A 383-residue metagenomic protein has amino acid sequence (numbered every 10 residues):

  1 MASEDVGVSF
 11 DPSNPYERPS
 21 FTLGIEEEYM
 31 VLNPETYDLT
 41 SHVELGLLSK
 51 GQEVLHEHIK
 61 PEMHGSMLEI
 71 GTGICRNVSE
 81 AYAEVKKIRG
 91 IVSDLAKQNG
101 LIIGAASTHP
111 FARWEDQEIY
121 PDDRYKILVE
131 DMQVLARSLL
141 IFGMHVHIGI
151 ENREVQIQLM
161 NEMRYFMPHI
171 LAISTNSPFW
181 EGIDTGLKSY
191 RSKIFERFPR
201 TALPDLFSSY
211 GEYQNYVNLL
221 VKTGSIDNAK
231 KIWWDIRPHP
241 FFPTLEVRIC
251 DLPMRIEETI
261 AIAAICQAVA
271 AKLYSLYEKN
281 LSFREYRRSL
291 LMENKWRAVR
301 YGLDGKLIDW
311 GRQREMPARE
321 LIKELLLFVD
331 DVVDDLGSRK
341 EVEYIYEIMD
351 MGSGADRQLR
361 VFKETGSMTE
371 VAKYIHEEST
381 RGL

Functional and structural regions predicted by a protein language model:
A2-N99, L128, F195-L383: C-terminal accessory/tail domains of diverse enzymes
P34, L101, A106-F111, M144 (+3 more regions): An acidic- and aromatic-residue-enriched active-site/binding cleft used to recognize and process polar
H58-M63, A96-H109, V134-I141: Short, flexible active-site-proximal loops enriched in glycine and acidic residues
Q98-A106, Q156-Q158, L171-T175: Short secondary-structure capping/junction motifs at helix and strand boundaries
G100-Q117, E181-T185: Short, glycine/charge-rich beta-strand/loop segments that flank catalytic centers and engage negatively charged groups
P121-G143: Acidic, His- and aromatic-enriched active-site or binding-groove loops in soluble protein domains that engage sugars
R137-M163: Internal, well-ordered domain-core segments that constitute the primary functional module of diverse proteins
N152, M160-F207: An exposed, glycine/acidic-rich loop-and-rim segment of catalytic or binding clefts
